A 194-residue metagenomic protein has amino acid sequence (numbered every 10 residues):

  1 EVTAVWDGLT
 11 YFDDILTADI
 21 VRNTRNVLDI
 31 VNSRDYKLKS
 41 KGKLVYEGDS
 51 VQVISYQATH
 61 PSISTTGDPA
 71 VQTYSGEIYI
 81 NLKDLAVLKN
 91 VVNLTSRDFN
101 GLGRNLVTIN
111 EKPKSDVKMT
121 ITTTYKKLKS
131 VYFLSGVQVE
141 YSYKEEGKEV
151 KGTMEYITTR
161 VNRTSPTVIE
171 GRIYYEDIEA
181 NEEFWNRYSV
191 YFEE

Functional and structural regions predicted by a protein language model:
E1-D68, Q72, N100-G101, G147-K148 (+1 more regions): Structured extracytoplasmic
K41, V51-G101, P113-K114, T123-K127: Feature captures eukaryotic membrane-trafficking machinery centered on endolysosomal pathways and lysosome-related
N100-I157: Short aromatic loop motif centered on NTY/YTY
